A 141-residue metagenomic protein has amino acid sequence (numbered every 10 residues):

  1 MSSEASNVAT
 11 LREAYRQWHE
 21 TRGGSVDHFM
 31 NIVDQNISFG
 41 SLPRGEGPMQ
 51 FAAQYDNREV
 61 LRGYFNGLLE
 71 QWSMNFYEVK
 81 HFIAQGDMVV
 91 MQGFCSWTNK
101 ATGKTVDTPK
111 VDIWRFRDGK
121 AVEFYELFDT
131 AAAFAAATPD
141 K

Functional and structural regions predicted by a protein language model:
M1-K141: C-terminal and inter-domain tail/linker signature
